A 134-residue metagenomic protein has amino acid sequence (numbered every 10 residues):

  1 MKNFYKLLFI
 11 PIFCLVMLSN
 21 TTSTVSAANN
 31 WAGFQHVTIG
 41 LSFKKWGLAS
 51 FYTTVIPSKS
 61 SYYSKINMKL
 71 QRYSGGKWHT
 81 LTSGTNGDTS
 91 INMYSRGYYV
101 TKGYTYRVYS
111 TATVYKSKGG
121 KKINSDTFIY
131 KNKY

Functional and structural regions predicted by a protein language model:
M1-K45: N-terminal prepro-regions of secreted/extracellular proteins
N30-L70: Short, surface-exposed binding/anchoring microloops in extracellular/periplasmic proteins
V37, F51, I66-M68, Y94-R96 (+2 more regions): Hydrophobic residues positioned within well-ordered beta-strands of beta-sheet architectures
M68, K77-I91: Solvent-exposed serine/threonine-rich low-complexity stretches and specific carbohydrate-binding patches
S74-G76, K116-K118: Solvent-exposed strand-loop boundary residues in beta-sheet-rich modules
I91-T101: Exposed aromatic-hydrophobic patches
Y104-S117: Short, aromatic- and glycine-rich surface loops/edge beta-strands on solvent-exposed regions
K118-Y134: Short beta-strand elements
